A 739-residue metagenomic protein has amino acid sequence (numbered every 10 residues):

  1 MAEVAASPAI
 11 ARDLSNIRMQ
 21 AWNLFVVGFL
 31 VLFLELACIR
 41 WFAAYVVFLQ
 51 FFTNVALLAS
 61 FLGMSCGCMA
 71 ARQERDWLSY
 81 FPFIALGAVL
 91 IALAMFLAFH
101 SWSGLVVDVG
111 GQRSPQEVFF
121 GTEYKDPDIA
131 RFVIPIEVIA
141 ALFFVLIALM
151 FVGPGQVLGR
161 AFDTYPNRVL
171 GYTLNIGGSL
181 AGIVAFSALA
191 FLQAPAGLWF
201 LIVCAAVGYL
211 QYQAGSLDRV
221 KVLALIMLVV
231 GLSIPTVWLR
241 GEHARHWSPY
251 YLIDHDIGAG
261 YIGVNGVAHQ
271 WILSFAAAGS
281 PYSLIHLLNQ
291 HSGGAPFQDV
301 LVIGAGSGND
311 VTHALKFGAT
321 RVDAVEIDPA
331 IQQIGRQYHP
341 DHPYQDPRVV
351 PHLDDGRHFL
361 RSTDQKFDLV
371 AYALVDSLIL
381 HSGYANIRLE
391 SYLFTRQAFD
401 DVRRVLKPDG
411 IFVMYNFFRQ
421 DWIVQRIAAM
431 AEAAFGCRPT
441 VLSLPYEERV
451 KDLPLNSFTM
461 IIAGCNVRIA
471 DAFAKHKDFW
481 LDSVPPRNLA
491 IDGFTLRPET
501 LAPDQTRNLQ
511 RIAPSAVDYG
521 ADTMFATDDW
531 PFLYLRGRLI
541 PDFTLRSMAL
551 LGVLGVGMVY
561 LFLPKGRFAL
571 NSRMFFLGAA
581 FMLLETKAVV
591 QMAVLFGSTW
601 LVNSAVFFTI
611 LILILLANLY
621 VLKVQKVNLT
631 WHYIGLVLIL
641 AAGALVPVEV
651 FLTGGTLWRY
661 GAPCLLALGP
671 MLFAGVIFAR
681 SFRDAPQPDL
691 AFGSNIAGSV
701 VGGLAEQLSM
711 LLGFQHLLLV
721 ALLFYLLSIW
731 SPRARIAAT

Functional and structural regions predicted by a protein language model:
A2-T739: Alpha-helical transmembrane segments of multi-pass membrane proteins
